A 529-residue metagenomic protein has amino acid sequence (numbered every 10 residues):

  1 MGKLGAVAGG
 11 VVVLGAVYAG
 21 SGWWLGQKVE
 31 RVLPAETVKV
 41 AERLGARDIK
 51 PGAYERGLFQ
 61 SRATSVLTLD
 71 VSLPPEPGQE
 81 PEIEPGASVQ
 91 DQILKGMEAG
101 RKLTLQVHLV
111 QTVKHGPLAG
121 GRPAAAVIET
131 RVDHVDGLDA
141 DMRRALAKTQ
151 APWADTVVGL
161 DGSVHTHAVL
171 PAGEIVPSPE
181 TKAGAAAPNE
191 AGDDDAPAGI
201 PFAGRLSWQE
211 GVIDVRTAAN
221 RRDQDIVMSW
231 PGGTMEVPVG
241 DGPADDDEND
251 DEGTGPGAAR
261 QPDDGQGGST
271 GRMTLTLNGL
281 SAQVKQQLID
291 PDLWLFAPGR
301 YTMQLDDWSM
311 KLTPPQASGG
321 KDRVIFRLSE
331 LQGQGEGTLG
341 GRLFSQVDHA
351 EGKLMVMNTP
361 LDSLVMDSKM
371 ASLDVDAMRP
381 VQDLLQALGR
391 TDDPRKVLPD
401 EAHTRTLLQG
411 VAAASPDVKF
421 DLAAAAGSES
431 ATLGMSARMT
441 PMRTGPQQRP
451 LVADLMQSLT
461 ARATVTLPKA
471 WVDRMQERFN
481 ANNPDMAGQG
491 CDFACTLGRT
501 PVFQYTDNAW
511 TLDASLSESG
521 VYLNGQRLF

Functional and structural regions predicted by a protein language model:
M1, V11-V12: Gram-negative bacterial Sec-dependent N-terminal signal peptides
G5-G9, A16-F529: Glycine-rich, small/hydroxylated-residue low-complexity segments
